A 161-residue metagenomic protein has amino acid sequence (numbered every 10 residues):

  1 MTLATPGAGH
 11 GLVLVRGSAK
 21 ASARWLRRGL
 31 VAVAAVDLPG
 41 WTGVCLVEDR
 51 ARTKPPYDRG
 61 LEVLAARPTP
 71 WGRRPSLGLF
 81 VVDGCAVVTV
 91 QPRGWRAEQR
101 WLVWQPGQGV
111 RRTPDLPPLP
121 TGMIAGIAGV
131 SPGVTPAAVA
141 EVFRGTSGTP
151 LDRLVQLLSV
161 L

Functional and structural regions predicted by a protein language model:
M1-R28, V36-L38: Short, extreme N-terminal segment that most often corresponds to the first beta-strand
T2, G7, R93, G129 (+1 more regions): Glycine-centered flexibility motif
T2-T5, T42, T53, T69 (+5 more regions): Residue-identity detector for threonine
A21, R59-V63, A138, R153: Exposed alpha-helical structural elements
L26, R67-P68, I124, L157: Broad structural signal for hydrophobic residues in well-ordered alpha-helices, predominantly aliphatic
L30-Q105: Short, intrinsically disordered low-complexity segments
Q105-L161: Long, compositionally biased intrinsically disordered terminal regions
